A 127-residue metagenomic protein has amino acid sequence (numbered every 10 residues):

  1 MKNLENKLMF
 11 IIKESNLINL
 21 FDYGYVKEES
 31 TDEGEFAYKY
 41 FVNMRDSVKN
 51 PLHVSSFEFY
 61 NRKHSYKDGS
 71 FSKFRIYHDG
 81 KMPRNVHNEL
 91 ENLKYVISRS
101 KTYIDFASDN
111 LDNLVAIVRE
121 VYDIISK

Functional and structural regions predicted by a protein language model:
M1, N6, F10, Y23 (+3 more regions): Charged, terminal alpha-helix-loop-beta segments that serve as non-catalytic nucleic-acid engagement and/or assembly
L4-L17, D79-K127: Ampiphathic alpha-helical segments that act as solvent-exposed interaction surfaces
F21-R84: Amphipathic, interaction-prone secondary-structure segments
